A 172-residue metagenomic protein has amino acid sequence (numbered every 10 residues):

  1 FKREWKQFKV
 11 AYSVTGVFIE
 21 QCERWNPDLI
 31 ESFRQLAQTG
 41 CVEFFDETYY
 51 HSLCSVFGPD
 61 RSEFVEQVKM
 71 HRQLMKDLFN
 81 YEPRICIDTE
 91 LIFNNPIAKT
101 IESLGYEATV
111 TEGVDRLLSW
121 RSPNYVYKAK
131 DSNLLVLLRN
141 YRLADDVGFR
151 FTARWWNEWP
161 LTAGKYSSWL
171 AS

Functional and structural regions predicted by a protein language model:
F1-R84, L91-D145, T152, W156 (+1 more regions): Catalytic alpha-helical scaffold of carbohydrate-active enzymes acting on polysaccharides/glycoconjugates
